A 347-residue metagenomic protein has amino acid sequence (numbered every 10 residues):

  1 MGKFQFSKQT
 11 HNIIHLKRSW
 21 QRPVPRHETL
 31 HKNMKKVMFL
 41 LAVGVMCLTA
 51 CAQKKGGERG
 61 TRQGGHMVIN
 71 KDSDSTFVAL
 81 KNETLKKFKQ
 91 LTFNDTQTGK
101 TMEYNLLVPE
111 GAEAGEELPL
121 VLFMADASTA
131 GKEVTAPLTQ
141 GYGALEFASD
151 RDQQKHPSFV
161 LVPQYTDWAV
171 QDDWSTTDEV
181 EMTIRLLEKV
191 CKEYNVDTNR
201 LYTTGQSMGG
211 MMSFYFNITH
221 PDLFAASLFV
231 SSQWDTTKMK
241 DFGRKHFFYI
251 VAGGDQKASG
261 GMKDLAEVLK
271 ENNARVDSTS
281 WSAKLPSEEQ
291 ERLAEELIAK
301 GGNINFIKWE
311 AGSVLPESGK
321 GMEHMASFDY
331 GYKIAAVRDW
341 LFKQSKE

Functional and structural regions predicted by a protein language model:
M1, Q5-R59: Bacterial Sec-dependent N-terminal signal peptides
C51-L120, T204, M211, L265-E267 (+2 more regions): A domain-start/cap signature at the N-terminus of enzymes
G111-E116, V170-S207: Gly/Ser-rich "nucleophile elbow"/oxyanion-hole loop immediately N-terminal to the catalytic nucleophile in hydrolases
L120, A127-E181: Active-site machinery of serine-nucleophile hydrolases
T139-R151, V230-M239, Q290-L293: Alpha-helical scaffolding within the catalytic cores of extracellular/periplasmic polymer-degrading hydrolases
K192-E193, N199-G243: Primarily recognizes the serine-hydrolase "nucleophile elbow" in alpha/beta-hydrolase and SGNH/GDSL folds
Y249-V251: Short beta-strand/loop motif that positions the catalytic acidic residue of the alpha/beta-hydrolase fold
G253-S259, R275-E347: C-terminal catalytic histidine-bearing segment of alpha/beta-hydrolase fold enzymes
